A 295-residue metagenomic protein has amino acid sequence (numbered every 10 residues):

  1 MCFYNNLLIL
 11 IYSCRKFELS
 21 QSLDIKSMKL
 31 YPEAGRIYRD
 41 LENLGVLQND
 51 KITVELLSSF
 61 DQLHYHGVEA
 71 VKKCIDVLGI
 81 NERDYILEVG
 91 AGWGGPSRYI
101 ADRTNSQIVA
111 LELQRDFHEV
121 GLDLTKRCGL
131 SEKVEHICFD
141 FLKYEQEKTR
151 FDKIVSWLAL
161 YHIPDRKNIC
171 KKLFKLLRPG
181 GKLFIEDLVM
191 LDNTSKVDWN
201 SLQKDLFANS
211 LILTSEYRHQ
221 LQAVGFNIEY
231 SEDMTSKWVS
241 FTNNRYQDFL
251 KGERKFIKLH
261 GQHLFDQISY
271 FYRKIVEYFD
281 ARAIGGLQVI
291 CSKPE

Functional and structural regions predicted by a protein language model:
C2-E55: N-terminal, positively charged/glycine-rich alpha-helical extensions of SAM-dependent methyltransferases
H64-E82: Conserved alpha-helix/loop element of class I SAM-dependent methyltransferases that forms part of the SAM/SAH-binding
Y85-V89, W93-K143: Class I SAM-dependent methyltransferase SAM/SAH-binding core
E145-I154: A short acidic, Gly/Pro-enriched loop at the edge of an enzyme's catalytic core that lines a small-molecule cofactor
K153-D165: A short SAM/SAH-binding and catalytic strip from SAM-dependent methyltransferases
K167-K182: A short glycine-rich, Lys/Arg-flanked "PGG" loop and its adjoining helix->strand segment in the class I
L188-A208: Short, glycine-/aromatic-enriched active-site segment of Class I SAM-dependent methyltransferases
E232-E295: Conserved Class I S-adenosyl-L-methionine
